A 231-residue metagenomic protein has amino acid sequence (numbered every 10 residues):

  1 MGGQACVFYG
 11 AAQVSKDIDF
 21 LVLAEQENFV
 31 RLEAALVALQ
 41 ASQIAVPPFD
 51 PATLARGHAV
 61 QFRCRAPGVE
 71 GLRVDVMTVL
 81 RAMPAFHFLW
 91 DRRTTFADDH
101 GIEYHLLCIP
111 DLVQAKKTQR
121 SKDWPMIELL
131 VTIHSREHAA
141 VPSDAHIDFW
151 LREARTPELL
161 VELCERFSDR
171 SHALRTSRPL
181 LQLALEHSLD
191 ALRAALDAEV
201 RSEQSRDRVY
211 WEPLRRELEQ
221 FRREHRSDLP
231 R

Functional and structural regions predicted by a protein language model:
M1-R231: Compositionally biased terminal segments of proteins
